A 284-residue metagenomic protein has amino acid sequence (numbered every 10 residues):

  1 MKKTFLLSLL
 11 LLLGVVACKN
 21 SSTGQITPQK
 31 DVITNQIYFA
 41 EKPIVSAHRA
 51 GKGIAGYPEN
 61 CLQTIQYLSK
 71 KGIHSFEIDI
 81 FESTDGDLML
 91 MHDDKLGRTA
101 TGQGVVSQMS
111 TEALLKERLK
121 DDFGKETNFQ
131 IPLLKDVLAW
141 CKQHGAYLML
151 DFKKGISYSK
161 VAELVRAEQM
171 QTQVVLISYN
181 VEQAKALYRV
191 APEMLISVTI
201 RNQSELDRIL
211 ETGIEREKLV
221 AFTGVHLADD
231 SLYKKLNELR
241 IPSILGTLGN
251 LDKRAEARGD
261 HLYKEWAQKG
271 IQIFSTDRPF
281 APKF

Functional and structural regions predicted by a protein language model:
M1-P28: Bacterial Sec-dependent N-terminal signal peptides
C18-F284: Phosphate-group recognition and catalysis centered on beta-loop-alpha active-site segments
